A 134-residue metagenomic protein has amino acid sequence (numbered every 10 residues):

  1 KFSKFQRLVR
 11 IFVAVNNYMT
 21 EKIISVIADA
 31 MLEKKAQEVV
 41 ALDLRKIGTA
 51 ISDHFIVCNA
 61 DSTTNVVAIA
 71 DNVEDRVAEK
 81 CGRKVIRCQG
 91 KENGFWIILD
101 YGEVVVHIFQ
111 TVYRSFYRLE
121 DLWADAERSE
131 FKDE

Functional and structural regions predicted by a protein language model:
R10-I51, A60-I97, T111-V112, L122-E134: Polybasic/polar functional segments that serve as interface/processing modules
L99-Y101: Active-site beta-strand termini and strand-to-loop segments that position acidic
S115-R118: Switch/connector loops and helix/strand junctions flanking conserved nucleotide-binding motifs in nucleotide-processing
